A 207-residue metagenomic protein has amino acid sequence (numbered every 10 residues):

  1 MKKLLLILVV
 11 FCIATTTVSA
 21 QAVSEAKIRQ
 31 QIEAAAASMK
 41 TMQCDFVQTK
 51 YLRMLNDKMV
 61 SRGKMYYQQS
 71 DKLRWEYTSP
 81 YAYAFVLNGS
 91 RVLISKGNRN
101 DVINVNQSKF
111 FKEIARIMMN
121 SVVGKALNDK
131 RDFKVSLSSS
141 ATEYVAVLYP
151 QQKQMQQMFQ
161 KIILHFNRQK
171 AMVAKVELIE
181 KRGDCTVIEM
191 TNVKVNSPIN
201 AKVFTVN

Functional and structural regions predicted by a protein language model:
M1-L4, A20: Positively charged n-region of N-terminal signal peptides that target proteins for export
L4-A14: Sec-dependent N-terminal signal peptides
S19-D57, K202-N207: N-terminal leader/targeting segments and the immediate start of mature chains
A22, I103, A126-N207: Gly/Pro-enriched, hydrophobic low-complexity segments that function as extracytoplasmic propeptides/linkers
A36, E113-L127: Short, solvent-exposed helix-to-loop capping segments enriched in aromatics
C44-F46, R62, K161, M190: Extended beta-sheet lipid-handling architectures
F46, L73-Y77, V92-S95, A146-L148 (+1 more regions): Short hydrophobic/aromatic-rich beta-strand segments that constitute the beta-sheet cores of beta-sandwich/beta-barrel
K64-R116, T186: An acidic-aromatic
